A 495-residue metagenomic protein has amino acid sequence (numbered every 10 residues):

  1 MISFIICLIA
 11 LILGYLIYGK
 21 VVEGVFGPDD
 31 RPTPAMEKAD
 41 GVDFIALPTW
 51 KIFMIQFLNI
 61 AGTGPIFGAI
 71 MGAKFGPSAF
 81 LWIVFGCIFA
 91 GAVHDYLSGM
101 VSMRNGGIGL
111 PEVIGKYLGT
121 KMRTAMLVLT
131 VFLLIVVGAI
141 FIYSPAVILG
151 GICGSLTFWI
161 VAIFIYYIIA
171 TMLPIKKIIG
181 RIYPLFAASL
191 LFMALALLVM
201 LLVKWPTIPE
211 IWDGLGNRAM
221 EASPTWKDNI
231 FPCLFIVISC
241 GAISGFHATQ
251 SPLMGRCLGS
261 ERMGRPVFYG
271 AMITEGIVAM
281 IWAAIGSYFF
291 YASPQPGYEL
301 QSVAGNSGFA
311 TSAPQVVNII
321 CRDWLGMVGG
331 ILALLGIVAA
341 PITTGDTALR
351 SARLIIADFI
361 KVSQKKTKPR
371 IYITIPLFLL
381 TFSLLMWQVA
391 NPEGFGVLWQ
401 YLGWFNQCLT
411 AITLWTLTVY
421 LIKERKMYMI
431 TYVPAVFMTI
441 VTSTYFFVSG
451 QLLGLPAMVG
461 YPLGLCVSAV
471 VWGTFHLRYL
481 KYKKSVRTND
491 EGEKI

Functional and structural regions predicted by a protein language model:
I2-G19, G72-S102, P111, G330 (+1 more regions): Extracellular loop-to-transmembrane helix junctions
C7-I17, T130, L134-G138, A170 (+4 more regions): Selective recognition of specific alpha-helical transmembrane segments in multi-pass small-molecule
A10-G14, F57, A90-G106, L110-P174 (+3 more regions): Helix-loop-helix module between adjacent transmembrane segments
A10-I66, C233, M263: Membrane-interface "cap" regions at the ends of multi-pass membrane proteins
P48-G64, M200-T207, N217-W282, L332-T344: Hydrophobic, membrane-embedded alpha-helices of multi-pass small-molecule transporters
K121-L127, V131, F158-V161, G270-A279 (+6 more regions): Loop-to-transmembrane helix boundary motifs in multi-pass membrane proteins
G138, I142, A146-V161, A170-T171 (+3 more regions): Hydrophobic alpha-helical segments and their helix-loop junctions in multi-pass secondary transporters
L201-G214, Y269-I319, V389-A390: Extracellular/periplasmic helix-exit of transmembrane alpha-helices
